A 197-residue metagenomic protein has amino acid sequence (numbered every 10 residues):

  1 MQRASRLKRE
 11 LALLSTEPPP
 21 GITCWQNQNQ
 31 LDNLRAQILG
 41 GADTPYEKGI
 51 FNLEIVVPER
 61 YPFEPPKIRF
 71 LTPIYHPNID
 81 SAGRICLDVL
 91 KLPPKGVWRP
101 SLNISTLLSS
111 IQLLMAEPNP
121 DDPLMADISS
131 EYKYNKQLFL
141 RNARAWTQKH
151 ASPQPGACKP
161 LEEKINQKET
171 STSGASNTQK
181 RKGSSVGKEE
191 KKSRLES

Functional and structural regions predicted by a protein language model:
M1-I85, V89-L90, K95-V97, T147 (+2 more regions): Strand-helix-loop interaction patch of compact alpha/beta domains
R3, L7, Q30, G49 (+3 more regions): Alpha-helical interaction elements in eukaryotic regulators
E10-L14, Q37, E54-V56, L107-L114 (+3 more regions): Alpha-helical recognition domains of nuclear gene-regulatory proteins
A36-L39, N78-A82, P93, Q112 (+3 more regions): Short alpha-helical interface elements
L71, Y75-S130: A eukaryotic "domain-to-IDR transition" signal
P120-S197: Charge-rich (especially acidic), low-complexity segments
